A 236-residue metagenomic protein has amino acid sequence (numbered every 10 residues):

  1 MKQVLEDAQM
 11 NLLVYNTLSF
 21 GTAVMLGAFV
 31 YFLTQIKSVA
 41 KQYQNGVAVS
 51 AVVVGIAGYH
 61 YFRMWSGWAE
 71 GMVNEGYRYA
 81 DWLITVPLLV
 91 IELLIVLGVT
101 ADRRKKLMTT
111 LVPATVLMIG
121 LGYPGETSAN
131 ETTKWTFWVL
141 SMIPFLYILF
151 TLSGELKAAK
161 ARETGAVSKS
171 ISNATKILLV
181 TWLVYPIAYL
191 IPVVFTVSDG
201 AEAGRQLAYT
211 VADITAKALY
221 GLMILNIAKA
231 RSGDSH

Functional and structural regions predicted by a protein language model:
M1-M25: Hydrophobic transmembrane alpha-helical segments in integral membrane proteins
G27-Y31, E92, L121, P144-G165 (+1 more regions): Alpha-helical transmembrane segments in multipass membrane proteins, preferentially the mid-helix core
Y31-Q35, W65, E70, A80-V112 (+1 more regions): Internal transmembrane alpha-helix with an interfacial aromatic "cap," most often the third helix
A48-G67: A generic, lipid-embedded transmembrane alpha helix
E70-A80, E131-L140, D199-T210: Non-cytosolic membrane-interface motifs at loop->transmembrane helix junctions
M72, T100-A101, Y123-V139, L146: Membrane-interface helix caps and helix-loop-helix hairpins in membrane proteins
K105-T110, W135, E155-V180: Membrane-helix boundary/juxtamembrane motif in polytopic membrane proteins
T151-G154, N173-H236: C-terminal transmembrane-bundle signature of multipass membrane proteins, characterized by strong activation on
